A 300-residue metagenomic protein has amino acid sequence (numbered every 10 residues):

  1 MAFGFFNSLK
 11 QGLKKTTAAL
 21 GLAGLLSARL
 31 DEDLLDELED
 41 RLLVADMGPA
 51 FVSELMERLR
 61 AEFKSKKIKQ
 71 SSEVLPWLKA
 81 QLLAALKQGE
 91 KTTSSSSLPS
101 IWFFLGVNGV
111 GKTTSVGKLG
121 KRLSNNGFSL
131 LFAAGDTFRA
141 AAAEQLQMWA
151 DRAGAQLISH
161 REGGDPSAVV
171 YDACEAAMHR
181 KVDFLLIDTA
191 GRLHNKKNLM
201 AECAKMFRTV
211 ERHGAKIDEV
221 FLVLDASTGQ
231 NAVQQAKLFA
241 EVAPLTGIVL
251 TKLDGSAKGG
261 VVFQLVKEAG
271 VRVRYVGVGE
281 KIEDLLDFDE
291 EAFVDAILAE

Functional and structural regions predicted by a protein language model:
M1-F104, L119-K121, N125-F132, R152 (+2 more regions): Non-catalytic terminal/linker segments enriched in charged/polar, low-complexity residues
L83, T92-E300: P-loop/Walker A NTP-binding module and the surrounding RecA-like catalytic core of P-loop NTPases
